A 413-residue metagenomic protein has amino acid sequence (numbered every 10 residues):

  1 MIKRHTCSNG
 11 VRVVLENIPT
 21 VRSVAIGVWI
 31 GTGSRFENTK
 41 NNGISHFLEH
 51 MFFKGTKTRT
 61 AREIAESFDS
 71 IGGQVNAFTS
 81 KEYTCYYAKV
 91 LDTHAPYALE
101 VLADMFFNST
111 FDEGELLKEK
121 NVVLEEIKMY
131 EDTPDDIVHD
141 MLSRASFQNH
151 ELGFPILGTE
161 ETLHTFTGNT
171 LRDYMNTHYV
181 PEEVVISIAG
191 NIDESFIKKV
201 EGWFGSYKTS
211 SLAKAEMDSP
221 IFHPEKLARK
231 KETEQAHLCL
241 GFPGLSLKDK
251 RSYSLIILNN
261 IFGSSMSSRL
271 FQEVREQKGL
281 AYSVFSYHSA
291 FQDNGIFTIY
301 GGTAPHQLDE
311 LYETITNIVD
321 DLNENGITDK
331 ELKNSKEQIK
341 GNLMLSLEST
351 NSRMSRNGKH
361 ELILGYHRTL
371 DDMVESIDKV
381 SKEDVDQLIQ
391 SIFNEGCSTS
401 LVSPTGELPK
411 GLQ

Functional and structural regions predicted by a protein language model:
M1-S23: N- or domain-start disorder-to-order transition segments that initiate the globular core
T6, N17, I64-L212, M217 (+5 more regions): Charge-rich, well-structured scaffold segments of protease-associated domains
T20, A25-K89, S264-L280: M16/MPP (pitrilysin/insulinase) zinc-metallopeptidase core fold and M16-derived inactive scaffolds
R22-V24, A95, K248: A short local loop/turn or secondary-structure capping micro-motif enriched for an aromatic residue
G27-W29, S211-R269: His/Glu-based metal-binding/catalytic segments typifying zinc-dependent metallopeptidases
F36-G43, S246-L258, F262, M266 (+2 more regions): Short alpha-helix boundary/capping segments
H46, H50, H150, H237: Histidine-centered active-site/metal-ligand motif
